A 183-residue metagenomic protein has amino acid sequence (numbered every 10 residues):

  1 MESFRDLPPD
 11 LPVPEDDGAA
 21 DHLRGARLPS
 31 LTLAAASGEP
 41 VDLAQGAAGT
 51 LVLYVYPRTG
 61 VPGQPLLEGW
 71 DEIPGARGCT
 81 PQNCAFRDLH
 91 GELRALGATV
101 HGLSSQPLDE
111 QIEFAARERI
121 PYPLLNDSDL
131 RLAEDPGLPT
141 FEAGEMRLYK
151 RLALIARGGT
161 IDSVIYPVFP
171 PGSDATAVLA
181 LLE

Functional and structural regions predicted by a protein language model:
M1-E183: Chalcogenol-based redox active-site neighborhoods
